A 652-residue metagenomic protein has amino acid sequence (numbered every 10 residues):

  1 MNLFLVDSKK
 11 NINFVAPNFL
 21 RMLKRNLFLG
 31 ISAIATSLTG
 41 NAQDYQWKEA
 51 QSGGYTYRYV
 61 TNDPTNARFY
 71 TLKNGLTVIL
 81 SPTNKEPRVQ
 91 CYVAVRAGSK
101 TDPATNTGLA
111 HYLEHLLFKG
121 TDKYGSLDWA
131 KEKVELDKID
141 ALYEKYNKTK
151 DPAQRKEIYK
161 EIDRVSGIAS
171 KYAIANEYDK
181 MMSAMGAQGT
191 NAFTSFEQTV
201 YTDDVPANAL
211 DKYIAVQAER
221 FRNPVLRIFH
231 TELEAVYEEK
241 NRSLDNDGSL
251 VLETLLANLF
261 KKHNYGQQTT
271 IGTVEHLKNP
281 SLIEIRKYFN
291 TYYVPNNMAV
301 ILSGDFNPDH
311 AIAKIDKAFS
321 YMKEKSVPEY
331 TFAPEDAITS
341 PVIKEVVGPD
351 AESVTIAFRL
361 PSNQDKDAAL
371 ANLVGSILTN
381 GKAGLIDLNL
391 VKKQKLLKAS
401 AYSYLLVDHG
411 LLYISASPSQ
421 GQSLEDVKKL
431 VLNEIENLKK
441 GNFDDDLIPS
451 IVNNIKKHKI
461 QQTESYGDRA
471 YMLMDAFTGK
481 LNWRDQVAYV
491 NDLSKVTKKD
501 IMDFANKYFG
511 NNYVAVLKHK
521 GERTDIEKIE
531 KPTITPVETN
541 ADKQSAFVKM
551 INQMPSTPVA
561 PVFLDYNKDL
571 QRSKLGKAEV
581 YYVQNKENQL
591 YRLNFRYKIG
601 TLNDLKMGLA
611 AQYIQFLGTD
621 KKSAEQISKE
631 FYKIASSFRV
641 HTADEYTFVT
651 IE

Functional and structural regions predicted by a protein language model:
M1-D44: Bacterial Sec-dependent N-terminal signal peptides
A42-L80, N307-V347, S353, L388 (+2 more regions): Proteolytic maturation boundary segments
S81, E86-S99, G108-A110, S126-E219 (+8 more regions): M16 family metallopeptidases and their MPP-like homologs
A104, L116-L127: Metal-associated gating/positioning segment near the N- to mid-region
L116-T121, A209, R220-I228, K240 (+10 more regions): A generic secondary-structure signal for well-formed alpha-helical elements
L226, L233-E234, G248, L252 (+2 more regions): Non-catalytic, conformational "gating/processing" segments within enzyme and secreted inhibitor domains
Y237-D245, P334-G348, V452-Q462, I651-E652: Short, conserved secondary-structure transition motifs
